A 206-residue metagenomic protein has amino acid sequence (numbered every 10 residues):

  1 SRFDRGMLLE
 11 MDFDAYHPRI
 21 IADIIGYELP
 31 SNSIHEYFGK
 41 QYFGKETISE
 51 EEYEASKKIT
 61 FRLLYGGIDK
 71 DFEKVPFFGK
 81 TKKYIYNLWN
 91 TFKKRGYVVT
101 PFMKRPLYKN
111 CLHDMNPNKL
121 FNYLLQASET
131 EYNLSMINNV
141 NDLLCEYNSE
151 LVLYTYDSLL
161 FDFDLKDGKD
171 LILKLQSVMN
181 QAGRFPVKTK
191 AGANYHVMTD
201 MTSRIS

Functional and structural regions predicted by a protein language model:
S1-S206: Conserved catalytic core of nucleotide polymerization and phosphodiester-bond processing enzymes
